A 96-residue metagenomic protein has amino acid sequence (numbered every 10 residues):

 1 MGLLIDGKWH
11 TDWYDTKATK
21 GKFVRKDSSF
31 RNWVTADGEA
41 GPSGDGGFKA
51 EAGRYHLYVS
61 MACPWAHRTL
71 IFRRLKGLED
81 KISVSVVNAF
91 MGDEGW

Functional and structural regions predicted by a protein language model:
M1-G53: N-terminal regions that are enriched for targeting/export leaders and immediately downstream pro/stem segments
G41-G92: Local sequence-structure signature of Cys/Sec-based thiol-disulfide redox active-site neighborhoods
E94-W96: Active-site neighborhoods of enzymes that stabilize oxyanions during catalysis
